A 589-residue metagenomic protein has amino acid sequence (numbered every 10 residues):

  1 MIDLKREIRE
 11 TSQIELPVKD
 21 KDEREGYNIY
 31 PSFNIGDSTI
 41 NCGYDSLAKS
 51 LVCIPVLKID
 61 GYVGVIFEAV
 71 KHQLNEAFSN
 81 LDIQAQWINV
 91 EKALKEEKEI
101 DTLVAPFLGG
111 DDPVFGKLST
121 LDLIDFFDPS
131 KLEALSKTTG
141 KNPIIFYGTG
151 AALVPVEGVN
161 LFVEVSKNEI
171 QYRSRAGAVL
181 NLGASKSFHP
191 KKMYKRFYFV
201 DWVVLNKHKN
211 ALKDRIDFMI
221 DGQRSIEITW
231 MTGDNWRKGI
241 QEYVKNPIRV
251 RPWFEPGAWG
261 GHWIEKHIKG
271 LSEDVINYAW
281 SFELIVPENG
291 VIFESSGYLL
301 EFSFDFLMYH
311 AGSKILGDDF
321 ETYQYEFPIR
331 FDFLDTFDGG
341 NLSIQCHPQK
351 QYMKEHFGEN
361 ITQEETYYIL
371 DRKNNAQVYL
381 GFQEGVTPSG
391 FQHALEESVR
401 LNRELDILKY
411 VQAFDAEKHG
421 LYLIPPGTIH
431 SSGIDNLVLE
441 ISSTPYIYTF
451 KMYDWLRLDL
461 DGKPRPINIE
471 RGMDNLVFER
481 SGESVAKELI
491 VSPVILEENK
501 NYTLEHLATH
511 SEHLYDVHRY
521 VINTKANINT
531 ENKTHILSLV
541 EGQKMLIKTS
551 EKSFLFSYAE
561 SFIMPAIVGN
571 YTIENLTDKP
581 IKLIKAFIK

Functional and structural regions predicted by a protein language model:
L4-D45, N80-P143: ATP-dependent small-molecule kinase phosphotransfer cores that center on conserved nucleotide phosphate-binding segments
T11-D22, G150-A152, A176-R237: Small-molecule kinase domains that catalyze NTP-dependent phosphoryl transfer to phosphate-bearing small molecules
P31-F78: Glycine-rich P-loop/Walker A and Walker A-like loops and their local beta1-loop-alpha1 context in P-loop NTPases
Y44-L47, D214-S389, D454-E497, V517-R519: Transition-metal
A77, L81, E133-A184: ATP-dependent NMP and nucleoside kinases share a basic, alpha-helical "lid"
K92-F126, E157-V204: A glycine- and Lys/Arg-enriched "phosphate-lid" helix/loop adjacent to the NTP-binding pocket of small-molecule kinases
E326, T336-N341, P348-Q349, R372-N375 (+4 more regions): Ligand-binding loop in jelly-roll beta-barrel domains
V411-L423, K548-V568: Short acidic-glycine-tyrosine-enriched beta hairpin
